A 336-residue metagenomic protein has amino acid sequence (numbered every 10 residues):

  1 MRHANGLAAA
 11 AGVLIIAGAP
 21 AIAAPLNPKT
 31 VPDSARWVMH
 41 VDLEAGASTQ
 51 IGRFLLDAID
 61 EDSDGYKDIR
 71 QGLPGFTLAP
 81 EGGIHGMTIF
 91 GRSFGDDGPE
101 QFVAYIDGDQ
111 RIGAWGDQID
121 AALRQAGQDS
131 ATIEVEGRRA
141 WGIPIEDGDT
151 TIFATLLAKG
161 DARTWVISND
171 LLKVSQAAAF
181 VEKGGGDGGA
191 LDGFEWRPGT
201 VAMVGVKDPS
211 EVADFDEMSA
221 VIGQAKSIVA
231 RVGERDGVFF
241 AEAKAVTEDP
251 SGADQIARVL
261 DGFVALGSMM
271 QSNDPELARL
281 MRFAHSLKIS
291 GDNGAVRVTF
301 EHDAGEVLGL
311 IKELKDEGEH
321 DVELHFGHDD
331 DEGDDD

Functional and structural regions predicted by a protein language model:
M1-A10: Bacterial N-terminal signal peptides that target proteins for export
A9-G18: Bacterial N-terminal signal peptides
I22-G142, D147, F194-V221, R258-F283 (+2 more regions): Structural boundary/hinge residues at secondary-structure and domain interfaces
M39, I143-E182, G233-V238, K288-E306: A short, solvent-exposed beta-edge/loop patch
A45, G108, E234, A245-S251 (+1 more regions): Beta-strand elements of well-folded, non-transmembrane domains
H85-R92, T150-A158, A220, K226-E234: Broad, structure-driven detector of short, well-ordered beta-strand segments within folded domains
T151-M218, I222: A conserved glycine-rich beta-strand in the N-terminal activation segment of trypsin-fold
V221-G291: Intrinsically disordered, low-complexity segments enriched in Gly and acidic/Ser/Thr residues that form flexible
